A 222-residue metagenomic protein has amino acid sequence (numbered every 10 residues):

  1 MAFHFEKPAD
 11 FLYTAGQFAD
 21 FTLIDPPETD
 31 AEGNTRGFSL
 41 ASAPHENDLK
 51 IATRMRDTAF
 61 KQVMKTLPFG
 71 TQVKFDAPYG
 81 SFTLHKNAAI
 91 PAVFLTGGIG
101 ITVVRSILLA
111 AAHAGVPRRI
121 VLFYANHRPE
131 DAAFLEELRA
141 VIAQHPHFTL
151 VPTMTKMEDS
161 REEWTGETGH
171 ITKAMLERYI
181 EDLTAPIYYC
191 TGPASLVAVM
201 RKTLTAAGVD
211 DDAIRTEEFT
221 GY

Functional and structural regions predicted by a protein language model:
M1-T71, N126-R128, T155-K156: Ferredoxin-reductase
A77-A88: A short, basic/flexible loop-to-alpha-helix module at the beginning of a structural domain
T83, V103-S106, A133, V199-M200: Phosphate- and divalent-cation-binding pockets in alpha/beta enzyme and binding domains that engage nucleotide-derived
K86-I90, D182-T184: Short helix-loop-beta connector
A89, H113-R119: Conserved S-adenosyl-L-methionine
I101-H113: Histidine-anchored nucleotide/phosphate-binding helix
R119, F123-Y222: Reductase modules of NAD(P)H-dependent flavoproteins
